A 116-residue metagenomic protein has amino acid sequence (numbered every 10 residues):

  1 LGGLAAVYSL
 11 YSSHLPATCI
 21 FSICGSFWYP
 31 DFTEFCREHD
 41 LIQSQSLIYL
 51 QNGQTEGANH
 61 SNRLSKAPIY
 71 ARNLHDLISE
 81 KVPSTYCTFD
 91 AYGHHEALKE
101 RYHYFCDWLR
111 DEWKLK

Functional and structural regions predicted by a protein language model:
L1-Q43: Primarily recognizes the serine-hydrolase "nucleophile elbow" in alpha/beta-hydrolase and SGNH/GDSL folds
S9-H14, F21-G25, S46-H60, A91-Y92: Cell-envelope and extracellular/periplasmic
A17, S22, T33-C36, L64-K66 (+2 more regions): Generic preference for flexible, low-structure residues
I23-Y29, N62-L64, P83-S84: Short linear motifs at secondary-structure transitions and domain/linker junctions
P30-F32, A58-H60, E96-K99: Extracytoplasmic/secreted cell-surface and envelope-processing proteins
I42-I48, V82: Short, proline-enriched alpha-helix->beta-strand connector loops that line the catalytic pocket of alpha/beta-hydrolase
Q51-Q54, P68-K116: C-terminal catalytic histidine-bearing segment of alpha/beta-hydrolase fold enzymes
G57-I69: Short, flexible/disordered intra-domain loops and linkers
